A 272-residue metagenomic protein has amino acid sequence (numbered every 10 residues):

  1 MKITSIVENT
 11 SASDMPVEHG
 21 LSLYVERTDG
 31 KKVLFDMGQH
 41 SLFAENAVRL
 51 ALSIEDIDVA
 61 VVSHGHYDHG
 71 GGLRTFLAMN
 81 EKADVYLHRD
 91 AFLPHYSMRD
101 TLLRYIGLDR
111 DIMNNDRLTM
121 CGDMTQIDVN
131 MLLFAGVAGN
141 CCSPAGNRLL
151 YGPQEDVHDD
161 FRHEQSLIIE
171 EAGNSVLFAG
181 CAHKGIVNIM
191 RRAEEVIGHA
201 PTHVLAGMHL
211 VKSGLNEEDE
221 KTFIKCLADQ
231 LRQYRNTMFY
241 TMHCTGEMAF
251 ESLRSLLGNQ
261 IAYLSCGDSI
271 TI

Functional and structural regions predicted by a protein language model:
M1-L50, D160, E164-A179: Conserved beta-strand hairpin/beta-sheet module of binuclear metal-dependent hydrolase folds, prominently
M1-S13, G146-H158, H209-E220: Glycine-rich phosphate-binding "P-loop"
M1-S22, K32, L42, G72-T75 (+4 more regions): Terminal domain-initiation and capping elements
M1-T4, K32-V33, V59, A83-D84 (+6 more regions): Structural motif
E8-T10, M37-H40, G65, D90-A91 (+5 more regions): Active-site metal-binding loops of divalent metal-dependent hydrolases
L42-L93, E195-V204: Active-site metal-binding motif and surrounding structural segment of the metallo-beta-lactamase
G65, H69, D160-S166, E170-C266: Cap/insert and terminal regions of metallo-dependent hydrolase folds
A91-Q165, R232, R254-I272: Metallo-beta-lactamase
